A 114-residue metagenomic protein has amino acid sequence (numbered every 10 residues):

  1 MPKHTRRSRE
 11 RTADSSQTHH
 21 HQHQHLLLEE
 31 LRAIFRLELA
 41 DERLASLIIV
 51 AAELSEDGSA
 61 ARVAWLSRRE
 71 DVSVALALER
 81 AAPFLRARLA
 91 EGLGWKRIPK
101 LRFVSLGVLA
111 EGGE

Functional and structural regions predicted by a protein language model:
M1-E114: Charge-rich, low-complexity N-terminal segments
